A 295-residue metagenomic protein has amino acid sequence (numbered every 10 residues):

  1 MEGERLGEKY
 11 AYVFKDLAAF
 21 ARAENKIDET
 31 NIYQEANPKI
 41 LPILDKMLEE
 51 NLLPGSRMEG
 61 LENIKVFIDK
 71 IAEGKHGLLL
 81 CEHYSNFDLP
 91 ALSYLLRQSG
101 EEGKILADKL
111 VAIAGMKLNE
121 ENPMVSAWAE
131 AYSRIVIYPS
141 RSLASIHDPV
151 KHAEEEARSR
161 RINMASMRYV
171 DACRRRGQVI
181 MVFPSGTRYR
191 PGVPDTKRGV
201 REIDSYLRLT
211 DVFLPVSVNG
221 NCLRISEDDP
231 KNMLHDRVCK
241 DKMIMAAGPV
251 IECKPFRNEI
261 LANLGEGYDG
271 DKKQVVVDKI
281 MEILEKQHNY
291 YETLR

Functional and structural regions predicted by a protein language model:
M1-L78, H83-G100, K104-K109, L118-S126 (+1 more regions): Membrane-anchoring hydrophobic helices of lipid-metabolizing enzymes
G60-E62, C81-S85, A114-N119, G186 (+2 more regions): Short, flexible loop/turn elements at secondary-structure junctions
I64-V66, N119-E121, S142-H147, N221-L223 (+1 more regions): A short acidic, often aromatic-flanked loop/helix-cap motif at beta-alpha or helix-coil junctions that lines enzyme
L78-E82, G115, R160, P191: Short, charged/polar micro-motifs that form catalytic or ligand-binding hotspots
A112, R134-I137, F213-P215, I244: Conserved beta-strand scaffold positions in the cores of enzyme catalytic domains, especially in NTP/NDP-utilizing
A127-S159: Short, flexible helix-coil linker/hinge segments at the edges of structured domains or between repeats
P149-R295: Non-catalytic C-terminal accessory region of glycerolipid acyltransferases and related lyso-lipid remodeling enzymes
